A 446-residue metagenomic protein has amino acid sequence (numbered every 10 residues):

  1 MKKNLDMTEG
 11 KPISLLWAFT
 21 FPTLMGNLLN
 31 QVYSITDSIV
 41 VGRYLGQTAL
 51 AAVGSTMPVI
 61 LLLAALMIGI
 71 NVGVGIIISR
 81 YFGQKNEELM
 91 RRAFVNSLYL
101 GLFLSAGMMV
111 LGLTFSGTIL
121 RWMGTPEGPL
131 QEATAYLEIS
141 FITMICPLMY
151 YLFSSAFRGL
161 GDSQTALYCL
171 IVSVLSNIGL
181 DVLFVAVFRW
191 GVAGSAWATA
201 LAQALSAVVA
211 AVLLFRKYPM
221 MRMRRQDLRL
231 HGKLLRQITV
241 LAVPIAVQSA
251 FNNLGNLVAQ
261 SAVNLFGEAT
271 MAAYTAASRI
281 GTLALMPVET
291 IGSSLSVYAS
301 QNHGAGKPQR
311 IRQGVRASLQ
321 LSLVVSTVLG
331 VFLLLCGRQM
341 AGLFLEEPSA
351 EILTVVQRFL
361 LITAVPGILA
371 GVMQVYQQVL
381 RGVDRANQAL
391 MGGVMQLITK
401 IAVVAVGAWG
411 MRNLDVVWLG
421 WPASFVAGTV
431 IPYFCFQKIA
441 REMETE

Functional and structural regions predicted by a protein language model:
M1-T20, I78-I145, V187-V243, A299-P366 (+1 more regions): Short alpha-helical transmembrane segments in multi-pass integral membrane proteins
M7-L45, P58-G73, I77, L102-M109 (+6 more regions): N-terminal transmembrane alpha-helices
A18-D37, I139, Y150, S173 (+4 more regions): Transmembrane helical elements of multi-pass membrane transporters/channels
T23, N27, I39, R43 (+17 more regions): Transmembrane alpha-helix boundary and packing residues in multipass membrane permease domains and related
V32-A51, L120-E127, L183-W190, A250-R279 (+4 more regions): Helix-terminus/linker motif at the lipid-water interface of multi-pass membrane proteins
L50-V110, P147-A166, A273-G337, A370-G392: Small-residue-rich hydrophobic transmembrane alpha-helices
N71, I139-R158, A166-N177, S195-A210 (+4 more regions): Short runs within selected transmembrane alpha-helices of multi-pass transporters and secretion channels
K400-V406: Hydrophobic alpha-helical transmembrane segments in multi-pass integral membrane proteins
